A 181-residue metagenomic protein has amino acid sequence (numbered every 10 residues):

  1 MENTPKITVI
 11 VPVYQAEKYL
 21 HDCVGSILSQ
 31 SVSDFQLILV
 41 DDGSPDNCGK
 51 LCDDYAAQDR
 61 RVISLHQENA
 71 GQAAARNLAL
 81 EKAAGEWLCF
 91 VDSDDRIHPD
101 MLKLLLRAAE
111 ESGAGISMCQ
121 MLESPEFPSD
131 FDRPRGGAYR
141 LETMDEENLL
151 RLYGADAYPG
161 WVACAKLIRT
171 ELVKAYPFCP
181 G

Functional and structural regions predicted by a protein language model:
M1-L28: N-proximal low-complexity "stem/linker" segments adjacent to membrane-targeting elements
V11, F35-G43, I63-E68, D92-S93: Short beta-strand/loop segment that forms part of the nucleotide-sugar
Y19-H21, D46-D54, R96, D100: Acidic helix N-cap motif at the loop->helix transition within catalytic regions of sugar-transfer enzymes
S26, S33, D41-K50: A conserved acidic beta->alpha catalytic loop
Q67-A83: Glycine-rich, basic loop-to-helix element that forms the pyrophosphate-binding segment of sugar-nucleotide handling
L88: Short aromatic/hydrophobic "clamp" motif used to bind/position activated sugar donors
D100-P134: Conserved donor NDP-sugar-binding/catalytic core segment of glycosyltransferases
N148-G181: Conserved nucleotide-sugar donor-binding catalytic segment
